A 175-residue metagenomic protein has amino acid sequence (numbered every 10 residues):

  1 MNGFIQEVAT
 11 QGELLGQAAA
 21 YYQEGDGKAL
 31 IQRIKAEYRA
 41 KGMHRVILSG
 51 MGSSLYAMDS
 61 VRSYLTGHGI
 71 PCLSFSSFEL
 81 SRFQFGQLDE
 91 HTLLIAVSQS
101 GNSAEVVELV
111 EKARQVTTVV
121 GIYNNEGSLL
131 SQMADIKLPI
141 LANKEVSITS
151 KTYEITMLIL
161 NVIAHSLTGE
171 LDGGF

Functional and structural regions predicted by a protein language model:
M1-K41, T156-F175: Cofactor-/ligand-binding subdomain signature composed of acidic, glycine-rich, tryptophan-containing flexible loops
R39-F175: Glycine-rich phosphate-binding loops that contact phosphosugars or nucleotide phosphates
